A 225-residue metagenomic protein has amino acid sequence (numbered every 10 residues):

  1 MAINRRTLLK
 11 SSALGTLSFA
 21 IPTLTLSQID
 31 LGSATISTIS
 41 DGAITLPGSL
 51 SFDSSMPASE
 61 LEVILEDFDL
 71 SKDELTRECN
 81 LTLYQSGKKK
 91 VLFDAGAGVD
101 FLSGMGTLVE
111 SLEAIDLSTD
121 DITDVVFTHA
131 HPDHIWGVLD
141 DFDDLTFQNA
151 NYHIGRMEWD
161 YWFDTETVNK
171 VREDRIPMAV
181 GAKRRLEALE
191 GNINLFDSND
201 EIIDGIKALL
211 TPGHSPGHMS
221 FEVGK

Functional and structural regions predicted by a protein language model:
M1-I3, T7: Secretory targeting signals
T7-L26: N-terminal export signals
Q28-I115, S220-K225: Conserved beta-strand hairpin/beta-sheet module of binuclear metal-dependent hydrolase folds, prominently
F93-D94, D124-A130, I154-G155, L210-G213: Active-site neighborhood of phospho(di)ester-bond hydrolases with catalytic His/Asp-centered motifs
A97, P132, G217: Short, glycine/acidic-enriched loop or turn micro-motifs at the edges of active sites
S103-H153: Active-site metal-binding motif and surrounding structural segment of the metallo-beta-lactamase
G106, E113, D121, Q148 (+1 more regions): Metallo-beta-lactamase
L209-K225: Active-site-proximal loop/helix segments of hydrolase catalytic cores
